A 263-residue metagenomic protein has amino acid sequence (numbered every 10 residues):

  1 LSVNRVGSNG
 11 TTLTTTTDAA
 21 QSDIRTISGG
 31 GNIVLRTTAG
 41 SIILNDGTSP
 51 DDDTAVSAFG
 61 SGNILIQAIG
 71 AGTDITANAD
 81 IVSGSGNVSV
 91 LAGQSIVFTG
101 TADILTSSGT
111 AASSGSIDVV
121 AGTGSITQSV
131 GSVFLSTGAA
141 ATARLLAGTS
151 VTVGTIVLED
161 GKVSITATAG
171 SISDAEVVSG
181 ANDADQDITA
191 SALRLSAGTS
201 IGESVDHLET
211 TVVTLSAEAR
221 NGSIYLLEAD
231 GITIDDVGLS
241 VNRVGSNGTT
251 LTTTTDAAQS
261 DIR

Functional and structural regions predicted by a protein language model:
L1-R263: Extracellular lectin-like interaction modules
